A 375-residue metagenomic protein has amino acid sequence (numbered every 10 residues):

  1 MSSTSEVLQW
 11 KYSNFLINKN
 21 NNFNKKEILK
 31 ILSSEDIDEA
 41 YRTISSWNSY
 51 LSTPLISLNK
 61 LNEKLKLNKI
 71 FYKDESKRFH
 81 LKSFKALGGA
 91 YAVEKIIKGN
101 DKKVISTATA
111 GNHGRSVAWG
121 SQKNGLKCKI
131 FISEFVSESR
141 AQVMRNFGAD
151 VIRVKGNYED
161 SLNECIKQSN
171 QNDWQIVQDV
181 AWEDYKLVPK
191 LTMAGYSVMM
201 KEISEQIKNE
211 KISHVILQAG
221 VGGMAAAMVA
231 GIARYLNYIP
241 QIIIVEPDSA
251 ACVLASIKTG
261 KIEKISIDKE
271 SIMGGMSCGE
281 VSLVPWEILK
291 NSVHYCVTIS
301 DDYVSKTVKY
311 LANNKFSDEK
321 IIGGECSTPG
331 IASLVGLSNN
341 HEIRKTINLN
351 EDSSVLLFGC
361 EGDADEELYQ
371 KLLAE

Functional and structural regions predicted by a protein language model:
M1-E375: PLP-dependent amino-acid enzyme catalytic core
